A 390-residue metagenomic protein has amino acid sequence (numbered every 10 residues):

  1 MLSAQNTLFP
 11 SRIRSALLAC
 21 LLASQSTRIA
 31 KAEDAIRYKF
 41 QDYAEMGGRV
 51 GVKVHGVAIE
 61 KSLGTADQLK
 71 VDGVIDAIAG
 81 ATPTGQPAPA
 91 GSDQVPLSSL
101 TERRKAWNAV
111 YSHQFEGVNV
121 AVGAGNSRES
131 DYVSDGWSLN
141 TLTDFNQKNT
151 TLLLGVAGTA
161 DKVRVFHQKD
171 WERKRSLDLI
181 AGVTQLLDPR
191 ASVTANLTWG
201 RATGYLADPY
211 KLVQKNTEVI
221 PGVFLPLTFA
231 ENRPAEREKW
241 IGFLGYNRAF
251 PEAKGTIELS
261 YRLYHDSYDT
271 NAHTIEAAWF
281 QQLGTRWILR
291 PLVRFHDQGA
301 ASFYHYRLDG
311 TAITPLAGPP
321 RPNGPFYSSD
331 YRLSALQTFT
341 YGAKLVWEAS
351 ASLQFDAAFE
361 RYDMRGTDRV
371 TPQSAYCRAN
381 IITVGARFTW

Functional and structural regions predicted by a protein language model:
M1-E33: Cleavable N-terminal export/targeting peptides
D34-I36, D67-L69, G117-V122, Q147-L152 (+5 more regions): Repeated loop/turn-to-beta-strand initiation elements of outer-membrane beta-barrel proteins
F40-A44, I75-A79, F115-G117, A124-S130 (+9 more regions): Transmembrane beta-strands of outer-membrane beta-barrel pores
A44-V52, S99-R103, N126-G136, P234-E238 (+3 more regions): Solvent-exposed loop/turn segments connecting transmembrane beta-strands in outer-membrane beta-barrel proteins
V50, D72-W107, L152-L212, L292-G342: Outer-membrane beta-barrel translocator/channel fold
K53-V57, K105-A109, D135-L139, R175-A181 (+5 more regions): Hydrophobic, lipid-facing positions within transmembrane beta-strands of outer-membrane proteins
A90-P96, G200, L206-N247, H265-T274 (+2 more regions): Outer membrane beta-barrel transmembrane domains
T141, R190, C377-W390: Outer-membrane beta-barrel "beta-signal"
